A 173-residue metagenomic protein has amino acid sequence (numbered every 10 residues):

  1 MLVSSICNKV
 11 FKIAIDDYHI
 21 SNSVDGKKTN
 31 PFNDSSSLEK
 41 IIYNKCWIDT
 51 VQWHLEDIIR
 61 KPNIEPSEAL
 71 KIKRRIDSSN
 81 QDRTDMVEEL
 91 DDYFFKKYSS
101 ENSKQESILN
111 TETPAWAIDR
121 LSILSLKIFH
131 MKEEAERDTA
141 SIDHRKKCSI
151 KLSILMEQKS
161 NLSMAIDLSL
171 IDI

Functional and structural regions predicted by a protein language model:
M1-P62: Leu/Val/Ala/Ile-rich N-terminal alpha-helices, chiefly Sec-type signal peptides and the beginnings
P31-N44, D77, Q105-L121: Short, charge/polar-rich alpha-helical segments
K45-R60, S79, M86, L90 (+4 more regions): Non-transmembrane amphipathic alpha-helical segments
E56-K71, T139: Helix-loop segments that flank and shape redox-cofactor active sites
P66-K96: Acidic (E/D-rich), amphipathic helical modules within compact regulatory domains
A69-S78, I142-I154: Short, charged, amphipathic alpha-helical segments
D91, F95-M131, Q158, D167: Extended, charge-rich alpha-helical segments
D172-I173: Conserved small/polar residues in nucleotide/adenosyl-binding loops
